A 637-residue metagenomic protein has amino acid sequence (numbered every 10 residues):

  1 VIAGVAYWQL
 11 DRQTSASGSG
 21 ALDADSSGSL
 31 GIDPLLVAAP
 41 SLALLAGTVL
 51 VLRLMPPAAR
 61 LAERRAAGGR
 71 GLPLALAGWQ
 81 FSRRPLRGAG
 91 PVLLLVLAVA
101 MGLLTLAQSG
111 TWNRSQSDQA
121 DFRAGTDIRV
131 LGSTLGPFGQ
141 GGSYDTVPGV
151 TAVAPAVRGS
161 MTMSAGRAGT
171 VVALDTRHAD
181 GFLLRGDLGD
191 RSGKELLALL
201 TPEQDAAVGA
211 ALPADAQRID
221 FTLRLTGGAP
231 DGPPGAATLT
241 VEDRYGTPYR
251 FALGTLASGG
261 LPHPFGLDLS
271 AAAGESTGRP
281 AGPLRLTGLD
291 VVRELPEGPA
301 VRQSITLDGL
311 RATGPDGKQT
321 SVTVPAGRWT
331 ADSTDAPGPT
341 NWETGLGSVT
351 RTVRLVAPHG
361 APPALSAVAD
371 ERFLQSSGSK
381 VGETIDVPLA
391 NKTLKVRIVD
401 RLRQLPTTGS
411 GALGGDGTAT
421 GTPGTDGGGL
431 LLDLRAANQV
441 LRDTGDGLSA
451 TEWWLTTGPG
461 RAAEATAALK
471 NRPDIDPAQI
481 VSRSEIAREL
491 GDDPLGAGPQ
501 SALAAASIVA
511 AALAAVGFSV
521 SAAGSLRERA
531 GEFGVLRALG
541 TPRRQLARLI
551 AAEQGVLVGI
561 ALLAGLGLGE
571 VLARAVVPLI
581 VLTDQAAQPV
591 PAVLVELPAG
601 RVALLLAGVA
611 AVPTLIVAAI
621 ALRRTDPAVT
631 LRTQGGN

Functional and structural regions predicted by a protein language model:
V1, S26-A39, G496-A505, I550 (+3 more regions): Conserved transmembrane alpha-helices of multi-pass membrane proteins, especially helix-helix packing segments enriched
V1-Q13, L52, S521, L562 (+2 more regions): C-terminal membrane-exit region of the final transmembrane helix in multipass inner-membrane proteins
Q9-D23, S27-L35, L566-L605, L622-V629: Short helix-loop junctions at transmembrane helix boundaries
D11-A207: Juxtamembrane segments of multi-pass membrane proteins
G28-A39, K470, I475-L513, R527: Peri-transmembrane interface segments
N113-G498, V593: Nucleotide-cofactor and metal-assisted catalytic machinery
I398, V509, V556-V577, I616 (+1 more regions): Hydrophobic alpha-helical transmembrane segments that constitute the membrane-spanning cores of multi-pass membrane
V516-V558, L562, L631-Q634: Interfacial "coupling" helices/loops that link adjacent transmembrane helices in transporter permeases
